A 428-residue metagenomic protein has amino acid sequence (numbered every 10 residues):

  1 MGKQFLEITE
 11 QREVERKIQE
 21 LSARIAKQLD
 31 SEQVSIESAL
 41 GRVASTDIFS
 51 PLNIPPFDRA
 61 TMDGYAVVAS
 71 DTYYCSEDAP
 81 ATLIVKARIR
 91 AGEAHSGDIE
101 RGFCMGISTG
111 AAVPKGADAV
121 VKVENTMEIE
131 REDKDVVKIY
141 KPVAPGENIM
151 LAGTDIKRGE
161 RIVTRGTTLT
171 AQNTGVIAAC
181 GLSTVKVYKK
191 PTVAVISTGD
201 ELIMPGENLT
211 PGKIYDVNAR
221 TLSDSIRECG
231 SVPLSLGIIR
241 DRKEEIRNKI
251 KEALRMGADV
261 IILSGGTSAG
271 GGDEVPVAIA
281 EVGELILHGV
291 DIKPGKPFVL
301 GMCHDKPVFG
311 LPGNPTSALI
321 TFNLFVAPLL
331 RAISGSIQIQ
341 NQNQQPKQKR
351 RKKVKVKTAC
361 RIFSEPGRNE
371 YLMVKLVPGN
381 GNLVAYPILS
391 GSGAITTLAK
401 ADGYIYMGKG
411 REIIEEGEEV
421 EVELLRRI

Functional and structural regions predicted by a protein language model:
G2-L6, A66-S235, R240, K251-E252 (+2 more regions): Short, glycine/charged-enriched hinge/interface segments at domain edges or termini
G2-R12, S183-L311, P315-T321: Helix-rich terminal scaffold detector
E7-C75: Intrinsically disordered, low-complexity, positively charged segments
R12-E15, K27-E37, T46, G92 (+2 more regions): Flexible glycine/proline-rich
K27-Q28, E32-I36, D58-T82, A119-D133 (+2 more regions): Short beta-strand/loop turn elements enriched in aromatics
D47-N53, G146-I149, A178-T184, K249 (+3 more regions): Glycine-rich, charged/polar anion/phosphate-binding loops that engage phosphate groups from diverse ligands
P51, F57-R59, E93-D98, C104 (+3 more regions): Short, surface-exposed secondary-structure edge patches
